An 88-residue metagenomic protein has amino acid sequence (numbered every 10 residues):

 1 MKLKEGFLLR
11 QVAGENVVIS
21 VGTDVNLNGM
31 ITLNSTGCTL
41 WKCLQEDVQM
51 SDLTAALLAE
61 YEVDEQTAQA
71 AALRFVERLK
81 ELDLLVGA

Functional and structural regions predicted by a protein language model:
M1-K42, A88: Acidic, low-complexity/disordered tracts enriched in E/D and polar residues
G29-A88: Long, charge-rich, low-complexity alpha-helical segments
